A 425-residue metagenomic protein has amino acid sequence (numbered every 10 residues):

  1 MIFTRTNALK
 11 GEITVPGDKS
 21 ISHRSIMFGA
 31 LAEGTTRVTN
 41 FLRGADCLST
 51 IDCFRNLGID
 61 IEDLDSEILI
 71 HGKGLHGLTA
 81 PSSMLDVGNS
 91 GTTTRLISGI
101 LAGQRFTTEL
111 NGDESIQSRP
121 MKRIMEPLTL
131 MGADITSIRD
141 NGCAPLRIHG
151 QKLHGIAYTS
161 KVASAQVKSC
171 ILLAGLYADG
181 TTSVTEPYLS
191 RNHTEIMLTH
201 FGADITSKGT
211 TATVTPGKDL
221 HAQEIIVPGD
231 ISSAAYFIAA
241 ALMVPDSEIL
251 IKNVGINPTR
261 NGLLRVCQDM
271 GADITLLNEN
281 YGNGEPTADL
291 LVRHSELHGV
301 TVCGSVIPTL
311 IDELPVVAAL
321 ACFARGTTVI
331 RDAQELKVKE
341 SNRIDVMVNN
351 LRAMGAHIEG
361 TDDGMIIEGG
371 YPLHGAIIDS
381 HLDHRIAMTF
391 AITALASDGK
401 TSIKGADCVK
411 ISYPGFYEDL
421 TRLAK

Functional and structural regions predicted by a protein language model:
M1-K425: Structural preference for solvent-exposed beta-strand-turn elements and adjacent flexible terminal/loop segments within
